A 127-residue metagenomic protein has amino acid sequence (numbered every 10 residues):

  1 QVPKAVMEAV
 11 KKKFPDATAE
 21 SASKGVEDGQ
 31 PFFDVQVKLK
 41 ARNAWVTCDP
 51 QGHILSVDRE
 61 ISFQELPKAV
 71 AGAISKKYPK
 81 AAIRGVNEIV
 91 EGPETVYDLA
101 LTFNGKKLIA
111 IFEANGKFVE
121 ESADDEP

Functional and structural regions predicted by a protein language model:
Q1-P127: Interaction-mediating elements
